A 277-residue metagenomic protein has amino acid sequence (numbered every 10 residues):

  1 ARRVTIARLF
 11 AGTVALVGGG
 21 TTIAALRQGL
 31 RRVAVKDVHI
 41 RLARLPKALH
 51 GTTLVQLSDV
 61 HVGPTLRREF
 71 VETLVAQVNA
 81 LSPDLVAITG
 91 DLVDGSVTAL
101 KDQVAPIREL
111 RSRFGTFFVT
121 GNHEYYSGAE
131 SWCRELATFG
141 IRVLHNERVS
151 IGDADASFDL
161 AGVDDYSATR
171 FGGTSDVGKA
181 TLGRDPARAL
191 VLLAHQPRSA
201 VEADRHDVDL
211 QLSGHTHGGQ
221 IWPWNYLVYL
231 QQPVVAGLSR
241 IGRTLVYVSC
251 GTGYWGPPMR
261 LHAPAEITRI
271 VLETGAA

Functional and structural regions predicted by a protein language model:
A1-V17: N-terminal secretory signal peptides and thylakoid transit peptides that target proteins across membranes
T13-R27: Single-pass alpha-helical transmembrane signal-anchor segments
A24-K36: Aromatic-capped interface at the extracytoplasmic side of an N-terminal signal-anchor transmembrane helix
A34-D37, R41-A277: Soluble catalytic domains of enzymes that build or remodel membrane lipids, polysaccharides, and related
